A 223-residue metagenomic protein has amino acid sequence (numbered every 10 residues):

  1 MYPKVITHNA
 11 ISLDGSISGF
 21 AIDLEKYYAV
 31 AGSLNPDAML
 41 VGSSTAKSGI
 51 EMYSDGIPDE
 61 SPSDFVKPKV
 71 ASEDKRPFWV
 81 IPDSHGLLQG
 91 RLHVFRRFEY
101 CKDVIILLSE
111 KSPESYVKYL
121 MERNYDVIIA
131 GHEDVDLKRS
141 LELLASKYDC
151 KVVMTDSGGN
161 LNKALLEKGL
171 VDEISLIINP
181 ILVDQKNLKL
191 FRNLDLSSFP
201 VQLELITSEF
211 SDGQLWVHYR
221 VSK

Functional and structural regions predicted by a protein language model:
M1-K223: Enzymes that bind and transform nitrogen-containing heteroaromatic metabolites
